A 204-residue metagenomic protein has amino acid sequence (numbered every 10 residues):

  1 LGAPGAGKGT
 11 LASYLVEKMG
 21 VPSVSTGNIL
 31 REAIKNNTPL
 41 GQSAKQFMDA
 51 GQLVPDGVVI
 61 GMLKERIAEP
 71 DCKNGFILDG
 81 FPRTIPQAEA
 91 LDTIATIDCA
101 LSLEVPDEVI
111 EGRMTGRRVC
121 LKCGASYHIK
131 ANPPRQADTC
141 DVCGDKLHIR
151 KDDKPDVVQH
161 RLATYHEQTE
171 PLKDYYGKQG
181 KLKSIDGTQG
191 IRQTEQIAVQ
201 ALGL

Functional and structural regions predicted by a protein language model:
L1-L204: Glycine-rich phosphate-binding loop of ATP-dependent small-molecule kinases
